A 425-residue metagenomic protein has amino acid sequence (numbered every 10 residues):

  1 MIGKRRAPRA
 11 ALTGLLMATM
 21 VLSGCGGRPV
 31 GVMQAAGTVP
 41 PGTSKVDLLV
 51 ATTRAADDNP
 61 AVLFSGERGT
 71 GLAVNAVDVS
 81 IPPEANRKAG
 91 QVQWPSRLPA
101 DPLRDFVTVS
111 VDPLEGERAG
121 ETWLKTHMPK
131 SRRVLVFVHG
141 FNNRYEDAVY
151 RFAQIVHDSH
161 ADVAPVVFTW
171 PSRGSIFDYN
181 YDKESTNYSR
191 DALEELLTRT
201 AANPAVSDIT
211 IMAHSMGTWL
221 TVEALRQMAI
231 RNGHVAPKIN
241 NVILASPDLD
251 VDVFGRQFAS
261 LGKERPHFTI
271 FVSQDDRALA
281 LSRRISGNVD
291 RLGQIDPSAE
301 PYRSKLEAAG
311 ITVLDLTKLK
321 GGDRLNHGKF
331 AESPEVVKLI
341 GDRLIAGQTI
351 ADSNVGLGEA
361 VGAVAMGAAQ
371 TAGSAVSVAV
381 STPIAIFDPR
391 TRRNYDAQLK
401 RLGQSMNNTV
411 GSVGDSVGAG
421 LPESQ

Functional and structural regions predicted by a protein language model:
I2-L12: Bacterial N-terminal signal peptides that target proteins for export
V21-G24: C-terminal motif of bacterial Sec signal peptides marking the signal peptidase cleavage site
G26, V30-S110, E121-L124, M128-K130 (+6 more regions): Lipolytic serine-hydrolase domain surface
R133: Alpha/beta-hydrolase fold active-site loops
V136-G140, H214, S246: The conserved beta1-alpha1 loop
N143-A148: Short substrate-entry loop that stabilizes the transition state in hydrolases
L193, A213-G217, T221: Gly/Ala-rich beta-loop-alpha elbow adjacent to hydrolase catalytic centers
T210, H214-S215, I243: Residue in the alpha/beta-hydrolase core beta-strand immediately N-terminal to the catalytic nucleophile
